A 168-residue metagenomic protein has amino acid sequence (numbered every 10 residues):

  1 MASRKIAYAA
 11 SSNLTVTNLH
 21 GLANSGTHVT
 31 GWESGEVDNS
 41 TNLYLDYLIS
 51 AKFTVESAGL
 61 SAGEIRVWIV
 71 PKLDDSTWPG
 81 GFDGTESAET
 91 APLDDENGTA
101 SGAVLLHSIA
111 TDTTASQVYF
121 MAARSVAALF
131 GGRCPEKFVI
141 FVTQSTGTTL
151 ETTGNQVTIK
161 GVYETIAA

Functional and structural regions predicted by a protein language model:
M1-V16, G132-A168: C-terminal interaction-tip segments
S11-G35, D112-Q117: Solvent-exposed, conformationally flexible loop/turn segments
T27-E56, L60-A62: Contiguous beta-strand segments within globular domains
T30-T41, K72-G80, A88-T90, L106: Short Trp-Ser/Thr-centered turn/loop motifs at beta-strand boundaries
L45-T54, E64-K72, L129-Q156: Internal, hydrophobic beta-strand segments that form the core of beta-sheet-rich folds
A58-L60, S76-W78, T149-E151: Intrinsically disordered, low-complexity acidic/polar segments
G63-L93, V157-V162: Extended low-complexity, serine/threonine- and proline-enriched intrinsically disordered segments
P92-G131: Extended, solvent-exposed segments with strong compositional bias
